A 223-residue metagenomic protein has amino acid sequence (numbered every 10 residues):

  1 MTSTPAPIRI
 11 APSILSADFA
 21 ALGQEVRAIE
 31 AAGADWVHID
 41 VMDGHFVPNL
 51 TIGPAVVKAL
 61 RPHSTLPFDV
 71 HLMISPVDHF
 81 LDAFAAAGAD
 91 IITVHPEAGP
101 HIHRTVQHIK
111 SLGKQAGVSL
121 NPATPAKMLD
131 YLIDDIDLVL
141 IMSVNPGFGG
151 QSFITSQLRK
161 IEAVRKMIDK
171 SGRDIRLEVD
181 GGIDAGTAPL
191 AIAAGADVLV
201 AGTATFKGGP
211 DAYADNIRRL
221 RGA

Functional and structural regions predicted by a protein language model:
M1-S16, G23-Q24: N-terminal amphipathic alpha-helix/helix-capping segment at the start of soluble metabolic enzymes
I8-S13, V37-I39, L60, F68-L72 (+5 more regions): Hydrophobic faces of well-ordered beta-strands that scaffold small-molecule active sites in alpha/beta enzyme cores
D18-A21, H63, H79-F80, A89-R176: Conserved anion-binding
L22, I29, D40, F84 (+6 more regions): Conserved, mostly hydrophobic/aromatic
V26, D78-A86, T124-I136, G181-L199: Catalytic cores of alpha/beta
W36-P54, P96, V144-S152, T205-K207: Glycine-rich, proline-tolerant flexible connector loops at the mouths of alpha/beta enzymes
H45-V77, L81, A188-T205: A short alpha/beta connector and helix-capping loop motif
I109, I192, F206-A223: C-terminal helical cap(s) of enzyme catalytic domains, especially alpha/beta-barrels
